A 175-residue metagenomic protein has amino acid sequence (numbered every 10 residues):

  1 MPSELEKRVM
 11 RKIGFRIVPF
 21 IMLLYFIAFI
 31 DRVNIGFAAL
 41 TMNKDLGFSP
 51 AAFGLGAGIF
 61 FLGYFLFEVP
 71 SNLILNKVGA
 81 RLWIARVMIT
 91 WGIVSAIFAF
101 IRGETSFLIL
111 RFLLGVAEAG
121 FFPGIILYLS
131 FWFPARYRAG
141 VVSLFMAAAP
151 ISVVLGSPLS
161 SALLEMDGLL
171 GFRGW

Functional and structural regions predicted by a protein language model:
R16-P50, G156: Extracytoplasmic
F26, L55-L62, I89, A96 (+2 more regions): Transmembrane alpha-helical cores of Major Facilitator Superfamily
V33, F61-V69, A119, V153-V154: Residue-level signature of mid-helix packing/kink "hotspots" within the transmembrane helices of 12-pass Major
G47, G79, F100-S106, A117 (+1 more regions): Helix-breaking motifs and short loop linkers at transmembrane-helix boundaries and internal kinks in secondary membrane
L66-T105: Conserved MFS/SLC helix-loop-helix module at the cytosolic interface between two early adjacent transmembrane helices
L110-A148: Cytoplasmic helix-loop-helix junction between adjacent transmembrane helices in 12-TM secondary transporters
F145-W175: Helix-loop-helix hairpin linking two adjacent transmembrane segments in secondary transporters
